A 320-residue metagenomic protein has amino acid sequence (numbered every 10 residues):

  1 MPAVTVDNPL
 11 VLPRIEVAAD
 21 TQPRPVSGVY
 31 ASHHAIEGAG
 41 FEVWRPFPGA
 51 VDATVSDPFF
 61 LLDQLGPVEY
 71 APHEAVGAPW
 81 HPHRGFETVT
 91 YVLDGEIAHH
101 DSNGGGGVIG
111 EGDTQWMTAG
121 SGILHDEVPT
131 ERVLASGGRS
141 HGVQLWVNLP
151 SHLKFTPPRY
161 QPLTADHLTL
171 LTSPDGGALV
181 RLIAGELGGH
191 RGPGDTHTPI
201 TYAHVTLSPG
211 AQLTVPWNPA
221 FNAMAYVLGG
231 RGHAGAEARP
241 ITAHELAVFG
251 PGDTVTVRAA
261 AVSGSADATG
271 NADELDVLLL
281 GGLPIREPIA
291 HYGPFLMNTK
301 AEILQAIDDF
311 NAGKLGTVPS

Functional and structural regions predicted by a protein language model:
M1-S320: Jelly-roll (double-stranded beta-helix
